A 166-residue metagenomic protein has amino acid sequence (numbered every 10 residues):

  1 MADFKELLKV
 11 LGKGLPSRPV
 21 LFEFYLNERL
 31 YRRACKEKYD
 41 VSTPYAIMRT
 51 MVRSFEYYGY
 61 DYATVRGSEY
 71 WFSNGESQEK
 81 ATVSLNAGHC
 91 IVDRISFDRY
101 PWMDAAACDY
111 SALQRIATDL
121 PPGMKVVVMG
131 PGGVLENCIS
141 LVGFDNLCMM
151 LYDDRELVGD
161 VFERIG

Functional and structural regions predicted by a protein language model:
M1-G166: Catalytic cores of TIM-barrel enzymes
